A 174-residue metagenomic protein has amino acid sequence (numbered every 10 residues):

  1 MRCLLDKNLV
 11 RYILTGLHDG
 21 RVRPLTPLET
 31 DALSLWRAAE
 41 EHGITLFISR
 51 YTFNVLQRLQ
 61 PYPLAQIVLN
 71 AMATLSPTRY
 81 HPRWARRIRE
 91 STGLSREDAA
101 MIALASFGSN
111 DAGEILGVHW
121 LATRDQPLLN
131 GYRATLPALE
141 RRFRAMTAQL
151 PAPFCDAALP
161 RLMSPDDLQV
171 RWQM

Functional and structural regions predicted by a protein language model:
M1-I13: Short, hydrophobic/glycine-enriched beta-strand segments
L5, L17, V22-Q60: PIN/NYN-family metal-dependent endoribonuclease catalytic core
L5-K7, I48-R50, E97, A122-Q126: Short His-Asn-centered micro-motif
V10, F53, L128-L129: A generic structural signal for short hydrophobic patches within well-formed alpha-helices
I13-P27, E90-L94, N130-R141: Short, flexible/disordered intra-domain loops and linkers
G16, A112-W120, Q126-M174: Acidic, PIN/NYN-like endoribonuclease modules and their adjacent C-terminal/linker elements
L56-T78, L139-F143: Short, electropositive alpha-helical surface patch
A73-W120, Q126, G131-A134: Active-site neighborhoods of divalent-metal-dependent phosphate/nucleic-acid chemistry enzymes
